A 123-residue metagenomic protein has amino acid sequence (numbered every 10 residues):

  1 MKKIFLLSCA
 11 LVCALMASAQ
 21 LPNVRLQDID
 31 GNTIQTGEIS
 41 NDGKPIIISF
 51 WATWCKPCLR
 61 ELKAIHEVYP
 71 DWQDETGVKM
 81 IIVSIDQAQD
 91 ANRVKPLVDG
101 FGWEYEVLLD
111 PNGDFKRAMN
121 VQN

Functional and structural regions predicted by a protein language model:
M1-L15: Sec-dependent N-terminal signal peptides
A17-A19: Boundary at the C-terminal end of the N-terminal hydrophobic targeting segment
V24-I46: A short beta-strand-turn-helix
G43-I46, W51-W54, N123: Short pre-active-site segment immediately N-terminal to redox-active cysteine/selenocysteine motifs in thiol-based
K44-P45, R60-S84, P96-G100: Conserved helix-turn-beta segment immediately C-terminal to the redox Cys motif in thioredoxin-like folds
C55-L59: Short, thiol/selenol-centered motifs that function as redox-active sites or metal-ligating centers
T76-A91, W103-G113: Thiol-based oxidoreductase modules, predominantly thioredoxin-like and allied folds used for disulfide exchange
P96-E104, P111-N123: Thiol/disulfide oxidoreductase modules built on the thioredoxin-like
